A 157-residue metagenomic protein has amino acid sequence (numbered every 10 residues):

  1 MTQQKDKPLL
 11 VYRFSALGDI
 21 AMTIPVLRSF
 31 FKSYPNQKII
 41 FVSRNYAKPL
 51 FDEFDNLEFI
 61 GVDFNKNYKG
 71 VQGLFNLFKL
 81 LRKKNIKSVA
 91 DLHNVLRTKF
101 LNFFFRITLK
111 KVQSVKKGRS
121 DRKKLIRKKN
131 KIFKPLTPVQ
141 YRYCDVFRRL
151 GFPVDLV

Functional and structural regions predicted by a protein language model:
M1-V157: Catalytic machinery of carbohydrate-active enzymes, primarily nucleotide-sugar-dependent glycosyltransferases
